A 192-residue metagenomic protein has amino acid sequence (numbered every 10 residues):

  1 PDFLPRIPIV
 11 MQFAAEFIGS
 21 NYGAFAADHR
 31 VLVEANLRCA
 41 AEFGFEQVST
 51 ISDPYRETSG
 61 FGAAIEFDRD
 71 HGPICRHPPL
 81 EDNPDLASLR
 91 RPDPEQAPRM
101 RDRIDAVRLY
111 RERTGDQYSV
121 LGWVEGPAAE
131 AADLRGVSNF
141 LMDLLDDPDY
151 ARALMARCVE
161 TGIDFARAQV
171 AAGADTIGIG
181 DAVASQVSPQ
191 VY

Functional and structural regions predicted by a protein language model:
P1-A14, S20-G23, A35, C39 (+3 more regions): Active-site loop segments of alpha/beta catalytic cores
I18-A26, E57-D70: Glycine-rich loop at the start of a catalytic domain that most often binds anionic cofactors/ligands
R30-V33: Loop-to-helix transition at the N-terminal end of transmembrane alpha-helices
N36-A64: Glycine-rich, N-terminal phosphate-binding loop and its surrounding beta-alpha-beta segment
P78-L89: Short, basic/glycine-rich phosphate-binding loops at helix/coil junctions that contact nucleotide phosphates
